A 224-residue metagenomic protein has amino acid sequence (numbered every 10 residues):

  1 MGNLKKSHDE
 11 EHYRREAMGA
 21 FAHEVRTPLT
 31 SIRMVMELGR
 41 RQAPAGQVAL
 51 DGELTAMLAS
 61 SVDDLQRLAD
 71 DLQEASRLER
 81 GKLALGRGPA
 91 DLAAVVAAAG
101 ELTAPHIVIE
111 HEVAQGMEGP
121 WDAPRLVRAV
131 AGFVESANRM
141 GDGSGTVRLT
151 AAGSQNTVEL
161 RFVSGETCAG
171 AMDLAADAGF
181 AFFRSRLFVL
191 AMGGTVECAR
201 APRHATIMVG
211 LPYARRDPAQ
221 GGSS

Functional and structural regions predicted by a protein language model:
M1-R14: Conserved signal-transmission helix
S60-L65: Short alpha-helical segment of the dimerization/phosphotransfer core of two-component systems
G86-G88, V108-E118, P124, S154 (+1 more regions): Conserved catalytic submotifs in the C-terminal HATPase_c
S144-N156, V163: Short beta-strand/loop element within the Bergerat-fold HATPase_c
T157-F183: Glycine-rich/acidic phosphate-handling loop/turn and adjacent ATP-lid/helix of nucleotide-binding kinase/ATPase domains
F188-V189: Detector for a conserved hydrophobic position within an alpha-helical segment of the HATPase_c
